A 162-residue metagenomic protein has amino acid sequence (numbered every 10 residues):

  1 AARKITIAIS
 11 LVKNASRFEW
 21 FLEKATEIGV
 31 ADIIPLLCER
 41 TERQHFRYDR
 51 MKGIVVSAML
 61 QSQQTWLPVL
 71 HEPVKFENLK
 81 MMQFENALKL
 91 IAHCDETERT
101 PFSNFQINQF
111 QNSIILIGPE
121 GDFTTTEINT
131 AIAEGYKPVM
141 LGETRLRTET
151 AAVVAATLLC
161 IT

Functional and structural regions predicted by a protein language model:
A1-L88: RNA substrate-binding interface of SAM-dependent RNA methyltransferases
I5, K89-L90, Q111-I117: Generic beta-sheet signal
E42-R43, R99, T148: Generic structural signal for helix capping and beta-alpha/helix-loop junctions
N78-N86, S103-N112: Short, basic, low-complexity termini and linkers enriched in Ser/Thr/Gly/Pro that act as targeting/leader peptides
T97, E120-G121, E143-L146: Short, acidic/turn-prone active-site loops that include or flank metal/cofactor- and phosphate-binding residues
S113-T130: A C-terminal functional module that forms or caps the active site or interfaces directly with catalytic machinery
T125-T162: Structured adenosyl-cofactor binding patch, chiefly the S-adenosyl-L-methionine
